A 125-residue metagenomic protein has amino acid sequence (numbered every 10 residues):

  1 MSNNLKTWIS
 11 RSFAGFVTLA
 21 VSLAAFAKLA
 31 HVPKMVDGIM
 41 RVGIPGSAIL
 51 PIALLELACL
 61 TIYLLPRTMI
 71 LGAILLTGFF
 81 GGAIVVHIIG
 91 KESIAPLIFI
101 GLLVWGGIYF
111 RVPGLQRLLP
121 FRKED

Functional and structural regions predicted by a protein language model:
M1-L23, L64-D125: Extended, low-polarity transmembrane helix blocks
A20, V32-P33, L55-E56, F79: A generic alpha-helix surface/boundary motif
S22-F26, V36: Juxtamembrane interface at the ends
L23, I44-L64, G72: Core segments of alpha-helical transmembrane spans in multipass integral membrane proteins
A30-V42, A83-I84: Membrane-interface helix termini and inter-helical loops of multi-pass transporters
D37-G43, I94-F99: Non-cytosolic membrane-interface motifs at loop->transmembrane helix junctions
